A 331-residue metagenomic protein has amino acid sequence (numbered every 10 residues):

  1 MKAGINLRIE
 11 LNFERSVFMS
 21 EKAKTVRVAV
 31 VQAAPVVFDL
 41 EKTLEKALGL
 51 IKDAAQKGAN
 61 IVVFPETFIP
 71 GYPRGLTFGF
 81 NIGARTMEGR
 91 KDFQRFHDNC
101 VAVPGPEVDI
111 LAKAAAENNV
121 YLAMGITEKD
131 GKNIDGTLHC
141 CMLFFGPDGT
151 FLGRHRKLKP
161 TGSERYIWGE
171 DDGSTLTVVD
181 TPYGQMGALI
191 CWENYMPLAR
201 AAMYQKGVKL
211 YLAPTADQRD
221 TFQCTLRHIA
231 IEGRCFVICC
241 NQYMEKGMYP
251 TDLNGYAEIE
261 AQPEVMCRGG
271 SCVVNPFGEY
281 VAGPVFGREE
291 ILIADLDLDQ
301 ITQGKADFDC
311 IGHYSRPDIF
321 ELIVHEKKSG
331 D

Functional and structural regions predicted by a protein language model:
I5-F18: Short, Lys/Arg-enriched N-terminal segments with co-localized hydrophobic residues within the first ~10-30 amino acids
S20-I61: N-terminal glycine-/serine-/threonine-rich phosphate-binding loop
E21, A102-A116, E128-K209, T215-H228 (+1 more regions): Active-site catalytic loop in hydrolytic enzyme cores
A29, L143-F145, C272, L292: Conserved hydrophobic/aromatic positions in well-ordered beta-strands
L40, K52-P147, D217-R219, Q223-C235: Cys-nucleophile CN-hydrolase/nitrilase-fold catalytic domain and related Cys-dependent amidase chemistry that acts on
P70, T77, L143, H155-K159 (+1 more regions): Short beta->alpha transition motifs characteristic of CBS
V103-A123, Q185, C191-L292: CN hydrolase (nitrilase-like) catalytic-core segments centered on the catalytic cysteine and neighboring Lys/Glu
Q300-D331: A conserved C-terminal secondary-structure "cap"
